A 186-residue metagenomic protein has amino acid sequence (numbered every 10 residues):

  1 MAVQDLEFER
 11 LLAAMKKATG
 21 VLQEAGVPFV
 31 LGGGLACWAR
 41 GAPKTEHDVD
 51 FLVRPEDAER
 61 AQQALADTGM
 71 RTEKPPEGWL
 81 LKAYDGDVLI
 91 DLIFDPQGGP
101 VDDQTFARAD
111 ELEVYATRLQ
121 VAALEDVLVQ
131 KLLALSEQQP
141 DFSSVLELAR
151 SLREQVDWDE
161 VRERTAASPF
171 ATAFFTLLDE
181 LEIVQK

Functional and structural regions predicted by a protein language model:
M1-K186: Compositionally biased terminal segments of proteins
